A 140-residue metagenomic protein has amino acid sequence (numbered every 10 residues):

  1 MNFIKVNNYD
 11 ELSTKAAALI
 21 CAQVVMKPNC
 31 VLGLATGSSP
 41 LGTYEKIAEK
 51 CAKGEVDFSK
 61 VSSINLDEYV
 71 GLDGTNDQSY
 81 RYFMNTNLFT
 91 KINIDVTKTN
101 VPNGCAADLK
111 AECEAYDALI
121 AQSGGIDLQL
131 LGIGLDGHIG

Functional and structural regions predicted by a protein language model:
M1-L32, K110: N-terminal glycine-/serine-/threonine-rich phosphate-binding loop
F3, T14, A18-L19, M26 (+3 more regions): Non-catalytic beta/alpha edge segments that cap or flank active sites
N7-N8, S38, G104-A107: Short beta->alpha linker loops
A17-V25, A48, A52, N85-F89 (+1 more regions): Generic structural signal for well-ordered alpha-helical scaffold segments
M26-A52: Glycine-rich N-terminal segment of FAD-binding domains in flavoprotein oxidoreductases, spanning the beta-loop-helix
V56-L130: Ligand-binding beta-strand-loop-alpha-helix segment within the catalytic cores of soluble metabolic enzymes
D136-G140: Class I SAM-dependent methyltransferase SAM-binding "motif I" and its flanking Rossmann-like core
